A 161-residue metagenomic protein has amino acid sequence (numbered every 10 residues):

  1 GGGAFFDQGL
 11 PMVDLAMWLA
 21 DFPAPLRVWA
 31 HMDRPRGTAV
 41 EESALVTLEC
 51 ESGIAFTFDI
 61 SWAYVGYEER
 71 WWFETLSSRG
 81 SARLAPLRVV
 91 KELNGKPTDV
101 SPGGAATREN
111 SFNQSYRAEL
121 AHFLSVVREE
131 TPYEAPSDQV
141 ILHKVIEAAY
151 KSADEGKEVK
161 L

Functional and structural regions predicted by a protein language model:
G1-A55, S61-G66, R70: Rossmann-like dinucleotide-binding domain that binds NAD(P)(H)
M12-V13, R117-A121, I146-E147: A general structural signal for well-ordered alpha-helical segments in protein cores
A24, S52-I54, S78-S81, K157: Short acidic/polar mixed-charge low-complexity motifs
E49, G66-R70, L76-P86, R117-A118: C-terminal substrate-binding/catalytic lobe of Rossmann-fold NAD(P)-dependent oxidoreductases
E51, H122-L161: C-terminal helix-rich "cap/oligomerization" subdomain common to oxidoreductases
T57-I60, L84-P86: Beta-strand scaffold of nucleotide-dependent catalytic cores
F73, L87-V100: Short polybasic amphipathic segments
T107-A121: Active-site loop of classical SDR/Rossmann-like NAD(P)-dependent oxidoreductases, centered on the catalytic Tyr-X3-Lys
